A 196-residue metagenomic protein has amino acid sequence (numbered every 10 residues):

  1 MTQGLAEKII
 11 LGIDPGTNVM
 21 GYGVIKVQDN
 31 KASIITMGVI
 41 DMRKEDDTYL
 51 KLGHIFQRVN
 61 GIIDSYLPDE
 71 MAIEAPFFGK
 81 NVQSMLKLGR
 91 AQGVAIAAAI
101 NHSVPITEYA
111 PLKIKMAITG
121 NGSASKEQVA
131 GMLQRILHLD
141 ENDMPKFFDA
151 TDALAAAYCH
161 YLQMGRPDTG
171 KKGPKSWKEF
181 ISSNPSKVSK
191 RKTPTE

Functional and structural regions predicted by a protein language model:
M1-E196: Phosphate- and other anionic-substrate recognition elements at nucleic-acid/protein interfaces
